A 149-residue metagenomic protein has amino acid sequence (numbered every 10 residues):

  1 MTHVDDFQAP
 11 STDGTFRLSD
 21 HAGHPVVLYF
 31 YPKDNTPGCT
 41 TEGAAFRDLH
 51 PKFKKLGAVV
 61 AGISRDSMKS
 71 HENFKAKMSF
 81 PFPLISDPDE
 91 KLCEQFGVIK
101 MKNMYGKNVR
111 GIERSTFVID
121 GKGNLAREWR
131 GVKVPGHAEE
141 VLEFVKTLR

Functional and structural regions predicted by a protein language model:
M1-R149: Chalcogenol-based redox active-site neighborhoods
